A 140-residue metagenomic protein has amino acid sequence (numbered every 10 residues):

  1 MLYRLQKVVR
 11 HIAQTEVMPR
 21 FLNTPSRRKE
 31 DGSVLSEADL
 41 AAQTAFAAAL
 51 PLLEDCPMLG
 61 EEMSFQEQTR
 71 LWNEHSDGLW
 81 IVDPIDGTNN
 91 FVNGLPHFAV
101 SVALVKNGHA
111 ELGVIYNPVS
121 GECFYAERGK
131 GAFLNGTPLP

Functional and structural regions predicted by a protein language model:
M1-V82: N-terminal subdomain of lithium-sensitive/metallo-dependent phosphomonoesterases centered on the IMPase/IPPase/PAP
W72, V92-P96: Short glycine/proline-enriched turns and hinge-like loops at secondary-structure junctions
S76-W80, V100, E111: Short loop/turn microsegments at loop-to-beta-strand junctions
A103-P140: Acidic beta-strand-loop-alpha-helix segment within the catalytic core of divalent metal-dependent phosphate-processing
